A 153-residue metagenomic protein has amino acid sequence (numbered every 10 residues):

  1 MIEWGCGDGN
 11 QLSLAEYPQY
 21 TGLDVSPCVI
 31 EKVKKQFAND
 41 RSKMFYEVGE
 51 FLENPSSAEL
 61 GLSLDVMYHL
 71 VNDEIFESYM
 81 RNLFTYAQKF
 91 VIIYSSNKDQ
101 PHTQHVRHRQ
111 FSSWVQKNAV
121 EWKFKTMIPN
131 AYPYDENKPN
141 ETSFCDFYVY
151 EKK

Functional and structural regions predicted by a protein language model:
M1-S56, D73-K153: Class I (Rossmann-like) S-adenosyl-L-methionine-dependent methyltransferase catalytic domain, capturing the SAM-binding
E59: Polar, enzyme-active/binding microenvironments
L62: A conserved beta-strand element that flanks and buttresses the S-adenosyl-L-methionine
D65-H69: Short catalytic micro-motifs in class I SAM-dependent methyltransferases
